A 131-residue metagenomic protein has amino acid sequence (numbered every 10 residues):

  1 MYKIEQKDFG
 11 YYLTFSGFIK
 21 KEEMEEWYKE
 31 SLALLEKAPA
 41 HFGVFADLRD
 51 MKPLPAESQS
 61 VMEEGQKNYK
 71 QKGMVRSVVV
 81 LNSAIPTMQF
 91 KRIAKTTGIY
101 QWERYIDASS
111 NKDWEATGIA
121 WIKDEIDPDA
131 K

Functional and structural regions predicted by a protein language model:
M1-K131: Amphipathic, Lys/Arg-enriched alpha-helical "gate/interface" segment within cytosolic domains that mediates
